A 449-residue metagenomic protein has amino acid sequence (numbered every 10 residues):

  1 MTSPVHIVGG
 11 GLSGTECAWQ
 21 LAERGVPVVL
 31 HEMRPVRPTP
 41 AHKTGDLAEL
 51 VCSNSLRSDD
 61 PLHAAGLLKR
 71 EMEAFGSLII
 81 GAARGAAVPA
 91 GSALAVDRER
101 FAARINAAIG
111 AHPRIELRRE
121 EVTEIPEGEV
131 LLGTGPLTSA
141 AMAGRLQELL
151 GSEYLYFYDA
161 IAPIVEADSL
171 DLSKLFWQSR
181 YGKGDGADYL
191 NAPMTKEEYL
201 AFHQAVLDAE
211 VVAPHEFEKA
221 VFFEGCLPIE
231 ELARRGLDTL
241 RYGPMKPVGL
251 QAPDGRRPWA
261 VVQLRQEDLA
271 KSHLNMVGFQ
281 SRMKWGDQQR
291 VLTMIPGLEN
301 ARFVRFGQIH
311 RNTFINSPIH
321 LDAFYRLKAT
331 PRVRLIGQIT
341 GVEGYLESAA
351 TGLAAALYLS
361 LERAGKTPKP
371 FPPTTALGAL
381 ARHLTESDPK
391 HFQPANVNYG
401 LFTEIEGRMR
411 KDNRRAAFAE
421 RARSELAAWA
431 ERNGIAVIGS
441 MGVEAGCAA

Functional and structural regions predicted by a protein language model:
T2-S13: Beta1/beta-strand and adjacent pyrophosphate-binding region of the FAD-binding site in flavoprotein oxidoreductases
W19-G81, P373-L384: N-terminal FAD cofactor-binding segment of flavoenzymes
P61-A65, K69, S77-A90, L150-Y158 (+1 more regions): A short alpha-helix-loop-beta-strand transition element characteristic of N-terminal alpha/beta dinucleotide-binding
E71-R145, G439: Feature captures the FAD/FMN-dependent oxidoreductase FAD-binding
A111-A270, L274-R290: Predominantly flavin-linked oxidoreductase catalytic cores and closely associated redox partners
M276-V342, A349-T351, K369-E386, F392-N398 (+1 more regions): A glycine-rich dinucleotide-binding beta-alpha-beta segment and adjacent secondary-structure elements that constitute
S348-K369: Internal hydrophobic alpha-helix adjacent to the cofactor/substrate pocket in enzyme cavities
P394-A449: C-terminal auxiliary extensions adjacent to catalytic cores
